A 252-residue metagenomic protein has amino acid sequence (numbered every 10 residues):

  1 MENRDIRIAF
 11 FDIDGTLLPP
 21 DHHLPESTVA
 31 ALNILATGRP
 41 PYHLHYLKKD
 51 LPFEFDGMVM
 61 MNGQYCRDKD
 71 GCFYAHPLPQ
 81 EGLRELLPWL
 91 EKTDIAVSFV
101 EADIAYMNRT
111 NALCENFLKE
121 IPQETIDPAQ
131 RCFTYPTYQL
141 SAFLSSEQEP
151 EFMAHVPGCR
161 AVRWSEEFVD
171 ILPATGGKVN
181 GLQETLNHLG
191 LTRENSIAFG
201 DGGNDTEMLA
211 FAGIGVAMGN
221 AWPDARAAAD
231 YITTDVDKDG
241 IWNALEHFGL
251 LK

Functional and structural regions predicted by a protein language model:
N3-R7, P19, L24, I171-K252: Mg2+-dependent phosphoryl-transfer enzymes with acidic/Ser/Thr/Gly-rich catalytic loops
F10-F11: Walker B beta-strand of ABC/ABC-like P-loop ATPase nucleotide-binding domains, specifically the conserved hydrophobic
P20-L113: Active-site phosphate-binding/coordination module
T28, L44-K48, F152, M208-L209 (+2 more regions): Hydrophobic packing residues within well-ordered alpha-helices of enzyme cores
L51-E54, N62, H155-G158, F211-A212 (+1 more regions): Short, structured coil segments at secondary-structure junctions
F55-M61, H76, F117-L118, A161-W164 (+2 more regions): Short hydrophobic/aromatic-enriched beta-strand-loop microsegments
W89, T93-F211, N220: Conserved acidic, metal-coordinating active-site core of Asp-based, Mg2+-dependent phosphoryl-transfer enzymes
